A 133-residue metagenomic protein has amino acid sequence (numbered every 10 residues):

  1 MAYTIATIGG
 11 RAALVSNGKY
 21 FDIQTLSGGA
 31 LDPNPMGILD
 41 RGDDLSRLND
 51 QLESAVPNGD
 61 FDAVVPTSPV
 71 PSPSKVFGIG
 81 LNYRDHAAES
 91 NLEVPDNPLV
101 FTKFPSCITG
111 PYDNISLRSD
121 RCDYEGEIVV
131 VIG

Functional and structural regions predicted by a protein language model:
M1-P98: N-terminal non-catalytic cap/leader segment that marks the start of a structured domain
P73-G133: Glycine-enriched loop-and-adjacent helix/strand subsegments that border the catalytic/binding cleft of enzyme cores
